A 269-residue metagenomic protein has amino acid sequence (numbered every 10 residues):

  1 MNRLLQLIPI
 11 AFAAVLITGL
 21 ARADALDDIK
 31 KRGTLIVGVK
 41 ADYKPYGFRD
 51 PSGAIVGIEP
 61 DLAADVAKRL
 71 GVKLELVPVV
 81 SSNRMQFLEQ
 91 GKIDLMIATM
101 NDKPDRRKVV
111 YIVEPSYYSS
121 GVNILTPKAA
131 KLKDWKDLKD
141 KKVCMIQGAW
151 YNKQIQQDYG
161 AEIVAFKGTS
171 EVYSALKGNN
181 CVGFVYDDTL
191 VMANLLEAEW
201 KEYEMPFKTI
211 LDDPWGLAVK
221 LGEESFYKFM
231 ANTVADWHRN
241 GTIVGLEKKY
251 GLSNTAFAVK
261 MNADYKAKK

Functional and structural regions predicted by a protein language model:
G33-V56: Short glycine-rich His-centered loop
L35-I36, G71-K73, Q90-A98, K141-K142 (+2 more regions): Alpha-to-beta junction loops
V39-Y43, V77-S82, G91, L95-K103 (+6 more regions): Beta->alpha turn/N-cap motifs
R49-P51, A63-V72, W135, G148-K167 (+3 more regions): Ligand-binding cleft/hinge of the Venus flytrap
P60, E75-Q86, G148-W150, V164-G178 (+1 more regions): Short helix-initiation/N-cap motifs at beta->coil->alpha
D61-R69, L132, K136, K141-K142 (+2 more regions): Extended ligand-binding regions for polar small-molecule ligands
A64, K68, K73-D137, E202-Y203 (+1 more regions): Acidic, polar ligand-binding/catalytic clefts
Y118-T126, D188, M192, L196-A235 (+1 more regions): Periplasmic-binding protein-like
